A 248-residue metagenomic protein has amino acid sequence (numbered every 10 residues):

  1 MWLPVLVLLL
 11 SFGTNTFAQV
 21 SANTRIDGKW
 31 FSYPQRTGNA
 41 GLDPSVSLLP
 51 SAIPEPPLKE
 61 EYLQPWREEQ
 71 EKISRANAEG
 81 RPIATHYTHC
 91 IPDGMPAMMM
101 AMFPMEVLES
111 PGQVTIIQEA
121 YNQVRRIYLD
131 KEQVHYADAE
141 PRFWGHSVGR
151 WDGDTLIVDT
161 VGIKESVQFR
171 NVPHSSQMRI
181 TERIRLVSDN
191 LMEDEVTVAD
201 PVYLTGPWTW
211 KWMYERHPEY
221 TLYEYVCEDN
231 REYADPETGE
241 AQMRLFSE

Functional and structural regions predicted by a protein language model:
V5-L6, T16: Cleavable N-terminal signal peptides
Q19-E248: PEST-like low-complexity, intrinsically disordered acidic/proline/serine-rich tracts that flank trafficking/processing
